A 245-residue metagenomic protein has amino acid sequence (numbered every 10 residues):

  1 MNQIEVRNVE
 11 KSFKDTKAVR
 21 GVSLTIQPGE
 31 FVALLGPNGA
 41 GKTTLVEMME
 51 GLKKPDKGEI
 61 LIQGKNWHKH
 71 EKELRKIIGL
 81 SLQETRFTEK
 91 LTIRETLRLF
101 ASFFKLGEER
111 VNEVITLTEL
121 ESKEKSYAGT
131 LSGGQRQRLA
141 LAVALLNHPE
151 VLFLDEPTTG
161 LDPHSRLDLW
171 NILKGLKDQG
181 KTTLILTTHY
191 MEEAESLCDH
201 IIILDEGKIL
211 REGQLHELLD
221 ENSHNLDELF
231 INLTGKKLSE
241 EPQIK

Functional and structural regions predicted by a protein language model:
E50: Helix-to-loop junction immediately C-terminal to a conserved catalytic motif
G58-K69, E73-L74: Conserved ABC transporter NBD signature motif
R98, S102, E108-K123: Conserved ABC ATPase "signature" region
Y127-L131: Conserved ABC ATPase signature
L152-E156: Catalytic Walker B motif of ABC-type/P-loop ATPase nucleotide-binding domains
E212-G213: ABC ATPase "signature
